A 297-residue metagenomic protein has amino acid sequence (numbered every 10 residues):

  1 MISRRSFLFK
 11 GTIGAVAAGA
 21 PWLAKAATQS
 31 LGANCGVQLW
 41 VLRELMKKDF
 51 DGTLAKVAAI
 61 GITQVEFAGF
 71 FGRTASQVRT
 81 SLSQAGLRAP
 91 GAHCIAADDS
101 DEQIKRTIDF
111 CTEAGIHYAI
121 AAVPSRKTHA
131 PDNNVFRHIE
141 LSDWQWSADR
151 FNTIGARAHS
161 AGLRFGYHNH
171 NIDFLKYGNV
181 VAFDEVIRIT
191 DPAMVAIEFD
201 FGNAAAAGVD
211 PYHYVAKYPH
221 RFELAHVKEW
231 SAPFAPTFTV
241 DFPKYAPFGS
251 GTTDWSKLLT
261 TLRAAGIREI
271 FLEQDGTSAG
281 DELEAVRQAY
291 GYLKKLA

Functional and structural regions predicted by a protein language model:
M1-A15: N-terminal secretory signal peptides and thylakoid transit peptides that target proteins across membranes
T12, Q64, R88, A97-A196 (+1 more regions): Active-site acidic/histidine proton-transfer and metal-coordination neighborhood in alpha/beta enzyme cores
W22-K48, G52-K56: C-terminal segment of N-terminal export signals and the immediately downstream linker at the start of the mature
Q29-S30, L54-A59, R73-A89, K105-I116 (+4 more regions): Acidic (Asp/Glu)-rich catalytic clusters
A33-Q38, V65-F67, A89-A92, A119-A121 (+4 more regions): Hydrophobic faces of well-ordered beta-strands that scaffold small-molecule active sites in alpha/beta enzyme cores
V37, V57, V65, L82 (+5 more regions): Conserved, mostly hydrophobic/aromatic
L45-K56, S100-F110, A207-Y214, W255: Short, acidic/polar
H159-T252, L259: Acidic/histidine-rich catalytic cores of soluble enzymes
